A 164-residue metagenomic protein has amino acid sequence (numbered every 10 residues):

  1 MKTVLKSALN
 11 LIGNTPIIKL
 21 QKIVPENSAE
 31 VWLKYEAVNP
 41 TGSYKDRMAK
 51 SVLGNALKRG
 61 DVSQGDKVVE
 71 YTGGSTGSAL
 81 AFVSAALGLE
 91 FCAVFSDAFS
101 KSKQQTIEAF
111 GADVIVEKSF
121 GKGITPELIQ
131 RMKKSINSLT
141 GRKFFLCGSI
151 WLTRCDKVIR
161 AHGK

Functional and structural regions predicted by a protein language model:
M1-K164: PLP-dependent amino-acid enzyme catalytic core
